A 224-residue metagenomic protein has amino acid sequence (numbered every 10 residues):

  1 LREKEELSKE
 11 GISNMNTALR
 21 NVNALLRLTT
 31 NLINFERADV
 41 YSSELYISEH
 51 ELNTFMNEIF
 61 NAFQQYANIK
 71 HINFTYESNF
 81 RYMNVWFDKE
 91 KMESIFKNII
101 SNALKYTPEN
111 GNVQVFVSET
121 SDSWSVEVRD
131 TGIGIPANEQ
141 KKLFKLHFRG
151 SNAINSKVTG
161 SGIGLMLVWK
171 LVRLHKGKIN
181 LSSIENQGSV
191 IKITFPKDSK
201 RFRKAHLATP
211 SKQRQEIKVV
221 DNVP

Functional and structural regions predicted by a protein language model:
R20-L25: Short alpha-helical segment of the dimerization/phosphotransfer core of two-component systems
E36-I47: Helix-loop junction within the histidine kinase core
Y46-E51, N68, N73-M83: Conserved catalytic submotifs in the C-terminal HATPase_c
A103-L104: Short helix-loop "hinge" at the ATP-lid/N-box region of the Bergerat-fold HATPase_c
N110-D122: Short beta-strand/loop element within the Bergerat-fold HATPase_c
I135-H147: Short conserved segment of the HATPase_c
